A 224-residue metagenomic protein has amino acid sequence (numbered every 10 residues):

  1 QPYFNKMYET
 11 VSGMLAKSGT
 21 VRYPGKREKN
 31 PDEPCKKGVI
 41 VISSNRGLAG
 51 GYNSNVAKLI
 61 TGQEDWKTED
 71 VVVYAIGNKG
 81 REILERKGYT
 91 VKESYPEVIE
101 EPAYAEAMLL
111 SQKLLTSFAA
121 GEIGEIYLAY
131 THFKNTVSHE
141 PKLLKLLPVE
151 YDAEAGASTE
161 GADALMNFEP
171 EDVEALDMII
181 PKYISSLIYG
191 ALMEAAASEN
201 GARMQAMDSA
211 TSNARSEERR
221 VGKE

Functional and structural regions predicted by a protein language model:
Q1-K223: C-terminal beta-strand-loop-alpha-helix "lid" module of Rossmann-like NAD(P)-dependent dehydrogenases
